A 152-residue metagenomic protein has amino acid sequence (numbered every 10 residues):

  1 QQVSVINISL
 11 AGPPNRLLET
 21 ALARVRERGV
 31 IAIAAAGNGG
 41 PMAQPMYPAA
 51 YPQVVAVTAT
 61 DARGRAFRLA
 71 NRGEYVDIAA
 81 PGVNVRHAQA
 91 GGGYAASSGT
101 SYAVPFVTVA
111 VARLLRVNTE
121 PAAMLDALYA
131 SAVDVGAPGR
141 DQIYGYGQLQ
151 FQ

Functional and structural regions predicted by a protein language model:
Q2-L10, R16, A21, R28-V30 (+3 more regions): C-terminal subdomain of the subtilisin-like protease fold in secreted/lumenal serine endopeptidases
L10-A11, G99: Glycine- and other small-residue-rich loops at beta-strand/loop junctions that grip anionic moieties
P13-N15, G39-A43: Active-site environment of divalent metal-dependent phosphoester hydrolases
E19-L22, M42-P48: Distinct, well-ordered alpha-helical segments
A23, I31, A36-G39: Conserved beta-alpha-beta core of the PfkB/ribokinase-like small-molecule kinase fold
V30, M46-T119, Y129, Q148-Q152: Extracellular S/T/G-rich loop segment that most often corresponds to the catalytic His/Ser-adjacent loop
